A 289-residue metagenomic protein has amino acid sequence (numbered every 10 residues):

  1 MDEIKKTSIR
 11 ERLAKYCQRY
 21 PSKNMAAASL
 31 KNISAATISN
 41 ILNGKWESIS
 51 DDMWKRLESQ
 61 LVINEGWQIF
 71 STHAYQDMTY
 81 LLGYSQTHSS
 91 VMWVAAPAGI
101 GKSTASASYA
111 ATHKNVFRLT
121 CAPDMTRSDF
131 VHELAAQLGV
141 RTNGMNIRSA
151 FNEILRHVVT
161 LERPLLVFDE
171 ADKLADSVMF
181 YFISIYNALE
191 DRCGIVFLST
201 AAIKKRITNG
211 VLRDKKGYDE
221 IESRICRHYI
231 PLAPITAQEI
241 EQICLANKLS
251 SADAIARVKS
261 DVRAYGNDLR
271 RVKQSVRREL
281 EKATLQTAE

Functional and structural regions predicted by a protein language model:
M1-I41, E47-I63, W67, H228-E289: C-terminal alpha-helical "lid" subdomain
I69-Q86: Pre-Walker A adenine-sensing motif
T87-S108, A122-P123: Walker A/P-loop nucleotide-binding motif
W93-A98, L174, Y186-G217: Sensor-1/coupling segment of RecA-like P-loop NTPase cores
A111-L119, G139-T142: Post-Walker A helix-loop "phosphate-sensing" segment adjacent to the P-loop in P-loop NTPases
K114-V116, G210-A233: A short helix-turn-beta junction within AAA+ P-loop NTPase domains corresponding to the substrate/partner-engaging
R118-T126: A short hydrophobic beta-strand->loop->alpha-helix junction that borders the nucleotide-binding pocket of P-loop NTPases
T126-R127, H132, R141-Y181, N187-G194 (+4 more regions): Mid-core helix/loop region of P-loop NTP-binding domains shared across ATPases and GTPases
